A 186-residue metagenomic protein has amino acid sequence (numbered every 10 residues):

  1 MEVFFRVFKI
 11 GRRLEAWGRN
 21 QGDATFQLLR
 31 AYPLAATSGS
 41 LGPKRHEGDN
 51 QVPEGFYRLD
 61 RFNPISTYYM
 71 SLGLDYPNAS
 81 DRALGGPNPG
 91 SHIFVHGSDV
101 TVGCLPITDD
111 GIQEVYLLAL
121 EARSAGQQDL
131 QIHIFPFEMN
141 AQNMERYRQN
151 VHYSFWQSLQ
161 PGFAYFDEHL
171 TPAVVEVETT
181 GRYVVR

Functional and structural regions predicted by a protein language model:
M1-F4, A16-R19, L34-G48, V52-L59 (+1 more regions): N-terminal post-signal-peptidase region of extra-cytosolic proteins
G11-E15, Q21-T25: Primarily extracytoplasmic ectodomains and periplasmic/lumenal surface modules that are beta-strand-rich
Q27-R30: Residue-level detector of beta-propeller blades
G48-R186: Exported/periplasmic cell-wall-interacting domains
